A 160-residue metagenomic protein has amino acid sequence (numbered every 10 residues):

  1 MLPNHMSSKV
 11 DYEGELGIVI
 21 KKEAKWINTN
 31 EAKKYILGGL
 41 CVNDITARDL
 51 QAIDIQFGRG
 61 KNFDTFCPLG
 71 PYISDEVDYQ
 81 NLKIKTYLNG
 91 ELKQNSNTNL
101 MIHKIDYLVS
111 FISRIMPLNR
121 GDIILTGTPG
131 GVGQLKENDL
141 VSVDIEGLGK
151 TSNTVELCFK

Functional and structural regions predicted by a protein language model:
M1-L2, E91: Glycine/charged-rich beta-loop-alpha catalytic/anionic-binding loops adjacent to active sites
L2-V10, A24-E31, F57-G60, Y72-E76 (+1 more regions): A generic local secondary-structure boundary/capping motif
P3, V19-K21, V42, S74-D75 (+1 more regions): Short beta-strand-to-turn element immediately C-terminal to the catalytic PLP-Schiff-base lysine in fold type I
N4-M6, G14-L16, I20-E23, T86 (+1 more regions): Hydrophobic beta-sheet segments that form the core/acyl-binding groove of ACP/CoA-dependent acyl-chain-processing
M6-S7, Y12-E15, K34-L37, Q80-L82 (+2 more regions): Short coil/turn connectors at secondary-structure junctions
E13-V42: RNA pseudouridine synthases
R48-K160: Catalytic-pocket segment enriched in acidic/His residues
